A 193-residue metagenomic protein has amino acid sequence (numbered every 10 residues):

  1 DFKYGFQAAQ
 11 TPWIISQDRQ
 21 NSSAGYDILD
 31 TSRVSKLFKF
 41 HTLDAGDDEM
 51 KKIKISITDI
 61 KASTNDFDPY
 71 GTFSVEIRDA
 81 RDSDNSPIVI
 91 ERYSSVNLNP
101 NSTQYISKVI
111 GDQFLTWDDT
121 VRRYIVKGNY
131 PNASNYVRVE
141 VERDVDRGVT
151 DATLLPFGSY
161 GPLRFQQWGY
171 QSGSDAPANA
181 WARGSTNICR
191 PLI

Functional and structural regions predicted by a protein language model:
D1-I193: Subunit-assembly interface segments of extracellular/virion macromolecular structures
